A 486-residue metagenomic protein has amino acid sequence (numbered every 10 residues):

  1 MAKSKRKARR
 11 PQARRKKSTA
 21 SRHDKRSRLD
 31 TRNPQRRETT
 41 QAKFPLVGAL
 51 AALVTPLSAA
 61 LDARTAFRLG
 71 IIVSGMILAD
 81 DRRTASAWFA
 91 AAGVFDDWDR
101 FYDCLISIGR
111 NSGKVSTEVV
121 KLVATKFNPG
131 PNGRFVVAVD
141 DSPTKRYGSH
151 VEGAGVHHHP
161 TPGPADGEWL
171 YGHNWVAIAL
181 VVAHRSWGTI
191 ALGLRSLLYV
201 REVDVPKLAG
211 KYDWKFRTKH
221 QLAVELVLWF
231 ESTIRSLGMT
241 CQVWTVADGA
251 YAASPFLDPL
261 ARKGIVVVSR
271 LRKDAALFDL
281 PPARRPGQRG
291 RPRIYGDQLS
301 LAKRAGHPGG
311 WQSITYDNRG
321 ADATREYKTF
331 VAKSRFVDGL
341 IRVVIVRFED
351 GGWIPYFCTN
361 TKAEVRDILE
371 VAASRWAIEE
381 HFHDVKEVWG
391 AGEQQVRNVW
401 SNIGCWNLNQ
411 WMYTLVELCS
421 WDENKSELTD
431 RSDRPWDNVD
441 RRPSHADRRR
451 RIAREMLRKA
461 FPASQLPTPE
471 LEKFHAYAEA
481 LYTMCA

Functional and structural regions predicted by a protein language model:
M1-R37, P286-R293: Short Lys/Arg-rich cationic patches that frequently serve as NLS/NoLS or arginine-rich RNA/DNA-binding motifs
T39-I106, S112: Gly/serine-rich nucleotide phosphate-binding loop at the start of the catalytic core of nucleotide/ADP-ribose-handling
L57, W98-D103, T161-G238, F336-K362: Electropositive, glycine- and tryptophan-enriched low-complexity nucleic-acid-binding patches
W88, G133-Y147, I178, V243-A252 (+4 more regions): Short, conserved catalytic/metal-binding motifs centered on acidic residues
I108-Y199, E326-V331: Active-site-proximal, Lys/Arg-enriched surface segment that forms a nucleic-acid-binding/basic interface patch
P143, A302, V365-V396: Short amphipathic alpha-helical "interface-anchor" segments enriched in bulky aromatics
K207-L340, L428-D437: An internal, acidic/charged active-site-proximal segment that coordinates divalent cations and/or engages
E393-R451: Basic, amphipathic alpha-helical segments enriched in Lys/Arg and hydrophobic/aromatic residues
